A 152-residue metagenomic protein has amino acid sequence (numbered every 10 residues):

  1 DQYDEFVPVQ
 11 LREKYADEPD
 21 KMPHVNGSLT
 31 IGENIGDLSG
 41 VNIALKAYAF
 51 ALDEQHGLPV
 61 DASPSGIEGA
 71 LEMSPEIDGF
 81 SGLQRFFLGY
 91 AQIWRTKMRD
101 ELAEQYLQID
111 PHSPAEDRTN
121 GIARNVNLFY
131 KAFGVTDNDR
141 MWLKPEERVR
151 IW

Functional and structural regions predicted by a protein language model:
D1-W152: Zinc-dependent metallohydrolase catalytic domains
